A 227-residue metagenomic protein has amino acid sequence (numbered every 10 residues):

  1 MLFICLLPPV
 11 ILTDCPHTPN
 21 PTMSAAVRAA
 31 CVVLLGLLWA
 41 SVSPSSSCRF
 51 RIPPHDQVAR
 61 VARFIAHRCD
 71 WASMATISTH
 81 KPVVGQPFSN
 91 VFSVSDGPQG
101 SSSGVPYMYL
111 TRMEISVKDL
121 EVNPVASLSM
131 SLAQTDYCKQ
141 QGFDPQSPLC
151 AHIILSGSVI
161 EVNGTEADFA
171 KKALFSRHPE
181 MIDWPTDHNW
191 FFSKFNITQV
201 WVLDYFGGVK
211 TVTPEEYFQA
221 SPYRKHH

Functional and structural regions predicted by a protein language model:
L2-H227: Binding-site signature for planar aromatic cofactors or substrates
